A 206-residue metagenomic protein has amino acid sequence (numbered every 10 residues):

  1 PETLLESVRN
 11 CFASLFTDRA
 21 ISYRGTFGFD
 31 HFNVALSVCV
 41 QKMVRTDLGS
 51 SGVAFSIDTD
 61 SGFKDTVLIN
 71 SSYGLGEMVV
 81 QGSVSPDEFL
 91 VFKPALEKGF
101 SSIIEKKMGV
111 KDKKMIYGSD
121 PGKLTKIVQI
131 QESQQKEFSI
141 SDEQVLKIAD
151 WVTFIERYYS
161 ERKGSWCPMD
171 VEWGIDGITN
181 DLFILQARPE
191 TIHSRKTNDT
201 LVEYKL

Functional and structural regions predicted by a protein language model:
P1-L206: Conserved mixed alpha/beta core segments that line enzyme active sites in large multi-domain catalysts
